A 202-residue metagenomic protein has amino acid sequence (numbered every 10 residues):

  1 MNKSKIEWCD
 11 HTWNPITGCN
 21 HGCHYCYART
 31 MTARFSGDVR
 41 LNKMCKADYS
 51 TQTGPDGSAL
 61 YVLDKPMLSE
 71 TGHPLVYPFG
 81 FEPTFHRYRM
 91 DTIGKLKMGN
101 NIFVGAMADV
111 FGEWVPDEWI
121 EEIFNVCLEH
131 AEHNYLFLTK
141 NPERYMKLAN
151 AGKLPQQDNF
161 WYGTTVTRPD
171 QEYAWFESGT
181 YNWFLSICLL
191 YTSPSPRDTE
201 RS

Functional and structural regions predicted by a protein language model:
M1-F160, P169-A174: Conserved Radical SAM active-site core
T165-V166: RecA-like P-loop NTPase motor core of helicase/translocase proteins
E177: Noncatalytic carbohydrate-binding groove/subsite architecture in carbohydrate-active enzymes
T180-F184: Short beta-strand/loop segments at the ligand-binding rim of alpha/beta enzyme cores
C188: Active-site glycine-centered loops adjacent to acidic/histidine catalytic or metal-binding residues that shape
Y191-P196: Conserved small/polar residues in nucleotide/adenosyl-binding loops
T199-S202: N-terminal low-complexity segments that are often proline-rich with Ser/Thr-Pro
